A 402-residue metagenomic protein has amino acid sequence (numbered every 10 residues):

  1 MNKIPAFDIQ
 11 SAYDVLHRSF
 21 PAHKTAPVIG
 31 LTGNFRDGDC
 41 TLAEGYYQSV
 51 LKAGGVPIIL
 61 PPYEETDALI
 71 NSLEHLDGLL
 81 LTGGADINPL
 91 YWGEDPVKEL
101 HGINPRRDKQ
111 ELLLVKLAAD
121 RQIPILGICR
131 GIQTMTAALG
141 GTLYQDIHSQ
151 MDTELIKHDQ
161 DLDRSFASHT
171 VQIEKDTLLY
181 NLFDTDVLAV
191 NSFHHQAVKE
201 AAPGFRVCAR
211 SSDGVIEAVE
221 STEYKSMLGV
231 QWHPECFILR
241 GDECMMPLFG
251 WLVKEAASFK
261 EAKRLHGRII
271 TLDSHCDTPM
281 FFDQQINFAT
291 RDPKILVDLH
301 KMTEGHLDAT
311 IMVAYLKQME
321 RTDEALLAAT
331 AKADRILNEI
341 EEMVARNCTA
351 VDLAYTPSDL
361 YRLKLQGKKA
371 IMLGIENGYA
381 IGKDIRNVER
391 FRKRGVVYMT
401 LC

Functional and structural regions predicted by a protein language model:
M1-I128, A137, Y144, H148-L182 (+5 more regions): N-terminal beta1-alpha1 cap of cysteine-dependent amidohydrolase-like domains
T32, T82, Q231, L373-G374 (+1 more regions): Short beta-strand segments
G55, I123, M227, L307 (+1 more regions): A structural motif
L114, A118, I125, A137-S149 (+3 more regions): Compact, aliphatic and Gly/Pro-tolerant "microcore" segments centered on a short helix or tight beta-hairpin and their
T170, I216-A218, G229, I311 (+1 more regions): Conserved hydrophobic/aromatic beta-strand scaffold that supports enzyme active sites
S192-Q196, V230-P234, T271-T278: Histidine-centered catalytic micro-motifs
G204, T222-M227, K364-K368: Beta-strand-turn-beta hairpins that frame and shape the catalytic cleft of phosphate-ester-processing enzymes
E261-C402: N-terminal hydrophobic targeting/anchoring segments and the immediately downstream early-domain regions of hydrolases
